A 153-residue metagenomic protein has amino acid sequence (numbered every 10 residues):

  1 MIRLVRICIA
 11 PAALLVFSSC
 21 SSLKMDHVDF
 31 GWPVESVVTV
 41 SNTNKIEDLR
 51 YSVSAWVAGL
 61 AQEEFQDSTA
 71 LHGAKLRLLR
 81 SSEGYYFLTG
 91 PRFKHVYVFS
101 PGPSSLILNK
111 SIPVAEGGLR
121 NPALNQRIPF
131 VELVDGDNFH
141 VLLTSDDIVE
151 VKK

Functional and structural regions predicted by a protein language model:
M1-S21: Sec-dependent bacterial lipoprotein signal peptides
S18-V34: Bacterial Sec signal peptide processing site at the extreme N-terminus
H27, S68-L79, A115-I128: Repeated scaffold domains used in trafficking and secretory/extracellular systems, primarily beta-propellers
T39-R80: Post-signal-peptide N-terminal segment of Sec-exported extracytoplasmic proteins
D48-E63, I107-A115, E150-K153: Beta-propeller fold detector
L88-R92, E132-D137: Conserved beta-strand positions in repeat-built beta-propeller and related beta-rich domains
H95-V96, F139-H140: Structural signal for beta-propeller blades
S100-S104, T144-D147: Short loop/turn segments that connect beta-strands within beta-propeller blades
